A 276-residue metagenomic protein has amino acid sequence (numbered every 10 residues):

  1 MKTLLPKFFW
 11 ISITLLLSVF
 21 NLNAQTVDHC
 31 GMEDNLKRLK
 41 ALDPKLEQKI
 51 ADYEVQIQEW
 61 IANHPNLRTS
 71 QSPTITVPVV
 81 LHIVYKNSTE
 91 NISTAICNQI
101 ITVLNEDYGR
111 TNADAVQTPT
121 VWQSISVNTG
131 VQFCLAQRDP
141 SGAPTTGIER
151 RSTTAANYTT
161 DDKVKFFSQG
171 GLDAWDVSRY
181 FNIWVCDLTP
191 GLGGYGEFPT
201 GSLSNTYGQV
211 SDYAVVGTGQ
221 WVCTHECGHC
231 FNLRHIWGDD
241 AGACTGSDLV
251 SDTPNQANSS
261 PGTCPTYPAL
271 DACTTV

Functional and structural regions predicted by a protein language model:
M1-C30: Bacterial Sec-dependent N-terminal signal peptides
T14-L16, E90-T94, V116-P119: Short, surface-exposed loop/turn segments at secondary-structure junctions
Q25-T74, Y108: N-terminal zymogen propeptides
A62-N105, V185-P190: Fold-level signature of zinc-dependent metallopeptidase catalytic domains
T102-L270: Metzincin-family zinc-dependent endopeptidase catalytic domain
L270-V276: Short, intrinsically disordered, charge-balanced linker/junction segments flanking boundaries in proteins
